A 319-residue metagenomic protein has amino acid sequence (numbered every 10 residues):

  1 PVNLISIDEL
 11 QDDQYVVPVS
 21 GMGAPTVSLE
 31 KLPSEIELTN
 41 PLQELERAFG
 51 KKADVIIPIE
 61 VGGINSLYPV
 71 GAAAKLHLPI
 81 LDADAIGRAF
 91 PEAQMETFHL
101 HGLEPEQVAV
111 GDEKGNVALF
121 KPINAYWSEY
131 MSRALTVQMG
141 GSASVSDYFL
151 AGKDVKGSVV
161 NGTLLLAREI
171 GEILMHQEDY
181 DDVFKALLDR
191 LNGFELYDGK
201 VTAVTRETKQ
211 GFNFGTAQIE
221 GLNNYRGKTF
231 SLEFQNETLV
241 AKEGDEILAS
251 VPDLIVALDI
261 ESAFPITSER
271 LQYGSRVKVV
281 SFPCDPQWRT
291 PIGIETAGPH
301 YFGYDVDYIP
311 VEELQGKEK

Functional and structural regions predicted by a protein language model:
N3-D8, L78-N116: Catalytic or ion-translocation cores adjacent to nucleophile or general acid/base/metal-coordination motifs in diverse
L10-D54: Glycine-rich oxoanion-binding loops at beta->alpha junctions
Q14-G21, M95-L135: A structural-propensity feature for long, helix-poor, extended segments
L38-T39, I59-V70, G87-E92: Short glycine/serine/threonine-rich phosphate/pyrophosphate-binding segments that cradle anionic phosphate groups
K52-N65, P79-L81: A short, small-residue-rich loop immediately preceding and capping a beta-strand
E113-T163: Conserved anion/nucleotide-ligand pocket segment
R168-G221: Oxyanion-binding "anion nests"
V204-K319: C-terminal non-catalytic interaction/assembly regions of soluble proteins
